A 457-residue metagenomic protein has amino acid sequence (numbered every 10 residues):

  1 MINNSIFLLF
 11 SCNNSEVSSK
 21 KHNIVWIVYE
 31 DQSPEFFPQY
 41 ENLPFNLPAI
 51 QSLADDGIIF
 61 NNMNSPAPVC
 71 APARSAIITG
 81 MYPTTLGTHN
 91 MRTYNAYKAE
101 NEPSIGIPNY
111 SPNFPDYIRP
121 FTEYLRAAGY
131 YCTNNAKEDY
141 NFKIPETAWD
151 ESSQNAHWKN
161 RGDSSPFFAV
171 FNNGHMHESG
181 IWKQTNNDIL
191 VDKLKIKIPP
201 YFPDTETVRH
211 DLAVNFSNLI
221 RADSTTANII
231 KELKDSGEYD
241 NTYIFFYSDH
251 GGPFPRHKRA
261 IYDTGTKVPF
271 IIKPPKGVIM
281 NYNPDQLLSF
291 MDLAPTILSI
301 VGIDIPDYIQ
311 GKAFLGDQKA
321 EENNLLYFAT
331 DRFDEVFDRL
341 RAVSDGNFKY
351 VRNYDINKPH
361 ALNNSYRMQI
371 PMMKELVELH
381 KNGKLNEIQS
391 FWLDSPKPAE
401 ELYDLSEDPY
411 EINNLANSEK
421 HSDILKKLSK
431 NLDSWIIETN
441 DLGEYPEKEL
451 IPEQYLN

Functional and structural regions predicted by a protein language model:
M1-F7: Bacterial N-terminal signal peptides
C12-D394, P398-E400, P409-I437, G443-E444 (+1 more regions): Formylglycine-dependent sulfatase
L405-E407: Extracellular, beta-strand-rich glycan-interacting domains
